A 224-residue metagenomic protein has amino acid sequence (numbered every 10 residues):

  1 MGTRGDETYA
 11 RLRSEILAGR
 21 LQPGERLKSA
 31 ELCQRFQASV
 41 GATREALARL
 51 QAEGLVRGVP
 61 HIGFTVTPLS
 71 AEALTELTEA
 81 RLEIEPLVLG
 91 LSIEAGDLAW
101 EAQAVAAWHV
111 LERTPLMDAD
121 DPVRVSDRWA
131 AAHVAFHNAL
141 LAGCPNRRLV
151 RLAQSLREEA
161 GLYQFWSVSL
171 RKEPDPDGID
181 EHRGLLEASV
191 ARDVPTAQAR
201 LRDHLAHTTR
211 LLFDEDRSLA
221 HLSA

Functional and structural regions predicted by a protein language model:
M1-E94, T209-A224: Short linear motifs at protein or domain termini
E7, H61, I84, A106 (+2 more regions): Alpha-helix N-cap/N′ positions at the starts of helices
L21, A71, L82, E94-L98 (+3 more regions): Alpha-helix boundary/capping and short turn/kink residues
R35, S169-A224: C-terminal regulatory/effector modules of DNA-binding transcriptional regulators
Q51-A52, T75-E79, V125-R128, R171-P174: A short, ordered amphipathic alpha-helix with a cationic face
S70-A71, F165-V168: Short alpha-helical transmembrane interface motifs in multi-pass membrane proteins
L77, L98-W166, I179-A188, T196-H207: Conserved amphipathic alpha-helical segments that form helical-bundle/coiled-coil interaction surfaces
S92, C144, S167-V168, D216: Helix-loop junctions at the membrane-solvent interface of multi-pass transporters, primarily the C-terminal
